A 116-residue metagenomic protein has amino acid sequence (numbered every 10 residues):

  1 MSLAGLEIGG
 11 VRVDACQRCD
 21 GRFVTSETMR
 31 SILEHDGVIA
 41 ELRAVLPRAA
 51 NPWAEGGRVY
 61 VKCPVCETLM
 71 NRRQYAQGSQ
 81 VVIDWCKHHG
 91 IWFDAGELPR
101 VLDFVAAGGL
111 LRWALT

Functional and structural regions predicted by a protein language model:
M1-L3, A40-N51, E67-R72: Short Cys/His-rich Zn2+-coordinating modules
M1-Q17: The feature marks the first
M1-S2, C19-R22, T68-L69, H89-W92: Cys/His-rich metal-chelating microdomains
L3-I8, S26-M29, N71-A76, D94-E97: Short Cys/His-rich "knuckle" micro-motifs
G5-G10, A49-K62, Y75-Q80: Short, flexible, mixed-charge glycine/proline-rich loop motifs that serve as phosphate/nucleic-acid-contacting
C16-C19, C63-C66, C86: Short cysteine-rich clusters marking metal-coordination/redox-active sites
G21-V38, G90-A107: Short metal-binding segments enriched for Cys and/or His
E34-R58, L110-T116: Intrinsic disorder/low-complexity detector
